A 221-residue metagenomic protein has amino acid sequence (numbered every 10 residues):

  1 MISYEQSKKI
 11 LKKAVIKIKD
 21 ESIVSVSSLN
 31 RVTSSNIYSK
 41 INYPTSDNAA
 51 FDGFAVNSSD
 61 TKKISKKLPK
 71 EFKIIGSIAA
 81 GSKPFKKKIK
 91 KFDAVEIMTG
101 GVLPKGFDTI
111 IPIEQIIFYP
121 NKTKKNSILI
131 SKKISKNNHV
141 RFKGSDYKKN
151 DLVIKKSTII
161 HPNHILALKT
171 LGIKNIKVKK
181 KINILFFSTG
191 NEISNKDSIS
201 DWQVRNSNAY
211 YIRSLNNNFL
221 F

Functional and structural regions predicted by a protein language model:
I2-I173: Phosphate-interaction motifs
K63, L171-F221: Glycine-rich phosphate/diphosphate-binding loop of Rossmann-like nucleotide-binding domains
